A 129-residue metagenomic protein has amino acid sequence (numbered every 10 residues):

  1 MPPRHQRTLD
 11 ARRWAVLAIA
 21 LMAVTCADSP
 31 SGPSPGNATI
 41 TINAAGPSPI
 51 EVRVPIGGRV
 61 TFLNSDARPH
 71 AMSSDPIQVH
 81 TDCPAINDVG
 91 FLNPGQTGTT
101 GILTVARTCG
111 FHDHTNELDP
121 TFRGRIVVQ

Functional and structural regions predicted by a protein language model:
M1-D10: N-terminal secretory signal peptides that target proteins for export/translocation
R12-L17: Sec-dependent signal peptide recognition, specifically the positively charged N-region followed immediately by
M22-T25: C-terminal motif of bacterial Sec signal peptides marking the signal peptidase cleavage site
D28-P30, G90-Q129: Extracellular/periplasmic metallocenter environments
S34-R59: N-terminal edge beta-strand
I50, N87-F91: Beta-strand-rich interaction surfaces with strong enrichment in secreted/lumenal proteins
I50-A71, G98-V105, C109: Beta-strand cores of secreted/periplasmic/IMS beta-sandwich domains, seen most often in copper-related folds
S65-R68, P76-V79, E117-L118: Acidic glycine-/aspartate-rich tracts in secreted/extracellular proteins
